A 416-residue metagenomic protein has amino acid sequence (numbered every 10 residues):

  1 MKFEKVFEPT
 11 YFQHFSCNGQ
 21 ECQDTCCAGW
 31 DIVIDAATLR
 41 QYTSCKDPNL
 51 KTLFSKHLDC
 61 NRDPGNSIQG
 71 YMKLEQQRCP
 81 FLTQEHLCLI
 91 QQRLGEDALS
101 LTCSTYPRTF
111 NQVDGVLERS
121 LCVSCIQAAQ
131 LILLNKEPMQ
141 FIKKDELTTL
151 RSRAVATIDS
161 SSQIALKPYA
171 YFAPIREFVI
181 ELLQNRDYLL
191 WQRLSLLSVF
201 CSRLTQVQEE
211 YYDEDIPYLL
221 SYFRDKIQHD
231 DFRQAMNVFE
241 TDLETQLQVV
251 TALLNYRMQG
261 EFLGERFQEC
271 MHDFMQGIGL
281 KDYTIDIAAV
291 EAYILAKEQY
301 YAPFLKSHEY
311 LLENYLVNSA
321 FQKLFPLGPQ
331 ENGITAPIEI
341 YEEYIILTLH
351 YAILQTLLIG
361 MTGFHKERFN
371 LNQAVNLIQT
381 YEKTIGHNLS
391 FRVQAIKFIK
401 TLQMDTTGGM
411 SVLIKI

Functional and structural regions predicted by a protein language model:
M1-H86, I90-S100, S104-T149: N-terminal cysteine/histidine-rich coordination modules
F7-C22, P174, F262-Q276: Short, charged N-terminal helix-start/capping segments
I32-A37, A128-A129, K167-F172, Y188-L190 (+3 more regions): General structural signal for secondary-structure boundaries
C45-S55, Q84, K143-K144, V155 (+5 more regions): Short, structured coil/loop segments at alpha-helix boundaries
Q91-G95, V113, Q163-K167, Y171 (+2 more regions): Conserved aromatic-histidine-acidic binding/catalytic patches
Q92-L99, D114, M139, V155-S161 (+1 more regions): Hydrophobic transmembrane alpha-helix bundles
Q127-Y222: Charged, amphipathic alpha-helical linkers/stalks
D187-I416: Hydrophobic, aromatic-lined core segments that form the binding pocket/scaffold for planar heteroaromatic ligands
